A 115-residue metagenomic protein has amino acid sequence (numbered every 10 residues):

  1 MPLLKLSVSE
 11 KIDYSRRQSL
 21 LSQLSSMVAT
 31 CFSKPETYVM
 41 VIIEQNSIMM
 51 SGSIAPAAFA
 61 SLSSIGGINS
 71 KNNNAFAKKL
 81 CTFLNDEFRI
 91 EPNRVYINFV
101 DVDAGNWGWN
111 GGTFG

Functional and structural regions predicted by a protein language model:
M1-G115: Interaction-mediating elements
